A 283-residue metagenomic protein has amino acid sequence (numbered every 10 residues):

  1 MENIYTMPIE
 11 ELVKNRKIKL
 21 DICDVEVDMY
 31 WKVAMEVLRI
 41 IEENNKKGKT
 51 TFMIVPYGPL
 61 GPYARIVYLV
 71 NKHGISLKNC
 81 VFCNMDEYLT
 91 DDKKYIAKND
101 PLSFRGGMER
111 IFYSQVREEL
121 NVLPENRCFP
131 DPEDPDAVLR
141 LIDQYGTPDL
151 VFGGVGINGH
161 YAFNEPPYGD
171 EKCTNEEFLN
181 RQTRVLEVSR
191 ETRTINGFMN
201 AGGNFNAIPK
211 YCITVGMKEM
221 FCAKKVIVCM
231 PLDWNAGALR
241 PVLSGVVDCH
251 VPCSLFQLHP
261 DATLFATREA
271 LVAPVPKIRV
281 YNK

Functional and structural regions predicted by a protein language model:
E2-D21, D28-Y30, S76-F152, A207: Ligand-binding beta-strand-loop-alpha-helix segment within the catalytic cores of soluble metabolic enzymes
M7-P8, L12, K17, C23-V25 (+2 more regions): ATP/nucleoside-binding phosphotransfer catalytic cores, i.e., glycine-rich phosphate-binding loops
E42-G74: Glycine-rich N-terminal segment of FAD-binding domains in flavoprotein oxidoreductases, spanning the beta-loop-helix
M53-P62, I157-H160, D233-N235: Gly/Ser/Thr-rich loops at beta-strand to alpha-helix junctions that form or flank small-molecule/cofactor-binding
I54-P56, C83-N84, P130, F152-V155 (+1 more regions): Short beta-strand segments
I66-S76, N99-D100, P166-N175, G245: A glycine- and small-aliphatic-rich helix-loop capping segment at beta-alpha/alpha-beta transitions that lines
L139-R140, Y161-Y168, K172-N175, A238-V242 (+1 more regions): A short secondary-structure junction signal
A162-P209, I213: Class I SAM-dependent methyltransferase SAM-binding "motif I" and its flanking Rossmann-like core
